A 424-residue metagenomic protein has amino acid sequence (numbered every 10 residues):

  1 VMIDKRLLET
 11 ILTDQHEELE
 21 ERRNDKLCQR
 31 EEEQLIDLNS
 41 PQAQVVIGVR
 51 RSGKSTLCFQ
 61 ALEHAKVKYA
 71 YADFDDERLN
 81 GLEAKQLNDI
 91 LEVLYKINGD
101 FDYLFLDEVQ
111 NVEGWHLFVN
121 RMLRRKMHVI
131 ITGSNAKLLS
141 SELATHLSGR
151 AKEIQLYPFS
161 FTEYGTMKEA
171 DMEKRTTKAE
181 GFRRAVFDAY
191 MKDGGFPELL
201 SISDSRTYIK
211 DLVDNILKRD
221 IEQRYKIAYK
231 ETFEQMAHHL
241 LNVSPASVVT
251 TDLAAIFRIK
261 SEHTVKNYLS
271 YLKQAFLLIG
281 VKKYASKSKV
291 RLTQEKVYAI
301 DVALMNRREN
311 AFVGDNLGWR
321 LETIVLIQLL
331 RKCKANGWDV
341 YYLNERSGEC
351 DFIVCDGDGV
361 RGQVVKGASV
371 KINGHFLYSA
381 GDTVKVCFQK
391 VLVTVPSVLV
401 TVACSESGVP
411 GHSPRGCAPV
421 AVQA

Functional and structural regions predicted by a protein language model:
I3-L7, L12-E18, E142-S247: Interdomain motor-coupling "hinge/lid" segment immediately C-terminal to the ATP-binding subdomain of NTP-driven enzymes
R22-L38: Pre-Walker A adenine-sensing motif
V46: Hydrophobic anchor at the beta1->P-loop junction of P-loop NTPases
S55: Walker A/P-loop
A72-G99: Short glycine-rich substrate-engagement loop in P-loop NTPases that contacts/grips substrate
H128-S134: Structural recognition of the conserved hydrophobic beta-strand(s) that form the central parallel beta-sheet of P-loop
D204-G359: Accessory nucleic acid-recognition modules appended to NTPase machines
